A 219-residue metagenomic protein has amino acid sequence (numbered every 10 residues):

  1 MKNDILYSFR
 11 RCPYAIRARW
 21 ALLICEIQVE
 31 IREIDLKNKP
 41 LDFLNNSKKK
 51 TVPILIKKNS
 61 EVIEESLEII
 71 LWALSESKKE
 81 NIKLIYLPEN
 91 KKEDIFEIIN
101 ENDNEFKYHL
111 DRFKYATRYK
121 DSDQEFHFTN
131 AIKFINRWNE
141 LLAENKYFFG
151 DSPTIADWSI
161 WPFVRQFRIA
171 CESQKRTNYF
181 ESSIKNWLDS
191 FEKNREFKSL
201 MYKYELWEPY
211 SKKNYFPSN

Functional and structural regions predicted by a protein language model:
M1-I132, N139, E144-K146: GST-like domain detector, emphasizing the conserved glutathione-binding G-site in the N-terminal thioredoxin-like
L74-K78, R118, A143, F163-V164 (+3 more regions): Hydrophobic/aromatic-lined pockets within catalytic cores
I82-K91, K198-E208: Short, flexible loop/turn segments with low-complexity composition
F126-N130, Y179-K193: Extended, well-ordered alpha-helical scaffold segments
E140-D151, R195-L200: Surface-exposed helix-capping loop/turn segments at secondary-structure junctions
F148-S173, T177-F180: GST superfamily/GST-like fold recognition
S152-T154, S183-I184, L206-W207: Small/polar glycine-rich anion-binding or flexible loop at a beta-alpha turn
Y204-N219: Acidic/histidine-enriched, glycine/proline-rich intrinsically disordered or flexible terminal extensions
